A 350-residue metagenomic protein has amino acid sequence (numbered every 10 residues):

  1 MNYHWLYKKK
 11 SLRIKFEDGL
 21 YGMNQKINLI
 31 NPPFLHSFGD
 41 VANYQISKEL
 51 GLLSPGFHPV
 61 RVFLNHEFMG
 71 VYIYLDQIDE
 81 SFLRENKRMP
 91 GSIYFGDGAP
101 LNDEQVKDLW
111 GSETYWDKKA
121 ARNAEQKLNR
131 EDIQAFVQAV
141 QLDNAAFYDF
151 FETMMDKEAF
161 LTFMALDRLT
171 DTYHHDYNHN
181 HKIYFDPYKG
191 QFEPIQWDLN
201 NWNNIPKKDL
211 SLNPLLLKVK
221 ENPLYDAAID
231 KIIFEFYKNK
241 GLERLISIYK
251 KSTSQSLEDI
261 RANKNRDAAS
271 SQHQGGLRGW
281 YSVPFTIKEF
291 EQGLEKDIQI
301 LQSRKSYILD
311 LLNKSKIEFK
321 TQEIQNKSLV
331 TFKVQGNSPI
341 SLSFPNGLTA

Functional and structural regions predicted by a protein language model:
M1-F38, A42-Q45: Conserved NTP-binding catalytic cores of kinases and kinase-like/nucleotidyltransferase enzymes across multiple kinase
K9-S11, F57, N178: Extracytoplasmic
L12-K15, I27-N31, Q45, R61 (+4 more regions): Structural recognition of the beta-strand scaffold that forms the well-ordered cores of secreted hydrolase catalytic
Y21, L50-P55, E67-T162, T253: Internal "kinase-insert"/substrate-recognition segments embedded within catalytic cores of ATP-dependent enzymes
P32-E67: A conserved helix-loop-beta module that forms one wall/lid of the active-site cleft in ATP-utilizing catalytic domains
Q126-Y177, H181-I183, G190-S338: Middle-to-C-terminal accessory/interaction subdomains
S338-T349: Short acidic, flexible loop segments centered on an aromatic residue
